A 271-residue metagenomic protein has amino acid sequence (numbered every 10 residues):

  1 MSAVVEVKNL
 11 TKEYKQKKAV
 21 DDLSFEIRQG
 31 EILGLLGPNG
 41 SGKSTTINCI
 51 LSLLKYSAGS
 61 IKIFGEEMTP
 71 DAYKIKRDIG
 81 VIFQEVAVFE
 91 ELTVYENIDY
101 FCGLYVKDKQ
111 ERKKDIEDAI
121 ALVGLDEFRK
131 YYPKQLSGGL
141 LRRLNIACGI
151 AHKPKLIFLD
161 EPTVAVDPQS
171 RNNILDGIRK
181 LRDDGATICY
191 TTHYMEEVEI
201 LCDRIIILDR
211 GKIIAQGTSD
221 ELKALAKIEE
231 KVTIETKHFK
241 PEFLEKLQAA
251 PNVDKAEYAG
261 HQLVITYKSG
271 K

Functional and structural regions predicted by a protein language model:
P38-G42: Walker A (P-loop) phosphate-binding loop of ABC-type ATPase nucleotide-binding domains
G59-P70, I75: Conserved ABC transporter NBD signature motif
E91, Y132-G139: Conserved ABC ATPase signature
D99, G103, Q110-F128: Conserved ABC ATPase "signature" region
K153: Conserved catalytic motifs of ABC-family nucleotide-binding domains
I157-D160: Catalytic Walker B motif of ABC-type/P-loop ATPase nucleotide-binding domains
L175-K268: ABC transporter nucleotide-binding domain
